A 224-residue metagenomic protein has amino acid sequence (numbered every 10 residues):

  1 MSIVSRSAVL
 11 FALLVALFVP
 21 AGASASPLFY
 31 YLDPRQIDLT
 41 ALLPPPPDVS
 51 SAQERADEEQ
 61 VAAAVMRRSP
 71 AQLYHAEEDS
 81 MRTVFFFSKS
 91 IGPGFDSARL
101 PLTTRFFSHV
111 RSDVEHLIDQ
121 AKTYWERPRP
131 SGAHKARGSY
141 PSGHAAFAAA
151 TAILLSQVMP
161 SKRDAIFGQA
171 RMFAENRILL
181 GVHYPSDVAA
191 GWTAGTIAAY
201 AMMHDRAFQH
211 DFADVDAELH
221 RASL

Functional and structural regions predicted by a protein language model:
M1-F11: Bacterial N-terminal signal peptides that target proteins for export
R6, S51-A52, D205-F208: Polar helix-capping/helix-linker motif
A12, A16: Non-catalytic nucleic-acid-binding interfaces of large nucleic-acid enzymes and RNP effectors
S26-L180, T193, A222: Hydrophobic alpha-helical bundle signature of multipass membrane enzymes
M172-H210: Interfacial helix-loop-helix junctions of multi-pass membrane proteins
D214-L224: Primarily interfacial, aromatic-capped hydrophobic alpha-helices that serve as membrane anchors
